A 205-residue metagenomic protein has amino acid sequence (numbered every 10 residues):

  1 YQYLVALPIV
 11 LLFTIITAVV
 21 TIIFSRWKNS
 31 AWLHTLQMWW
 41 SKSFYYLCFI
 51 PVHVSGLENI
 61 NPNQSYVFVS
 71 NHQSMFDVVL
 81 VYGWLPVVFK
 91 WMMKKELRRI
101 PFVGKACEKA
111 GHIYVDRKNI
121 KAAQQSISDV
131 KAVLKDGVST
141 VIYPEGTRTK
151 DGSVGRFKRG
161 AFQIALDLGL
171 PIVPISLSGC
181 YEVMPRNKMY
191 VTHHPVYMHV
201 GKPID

Functional and structural regions predicted by a protein language model:
Y1-R26, P51: A hydrophobic membrane-anchoring feature enriched in long, contiguous, low-charge segments that mark signal-anchor
T17-M38, Y45-F49, P62-I120: Catalytic core of membrane glycerolipid acyltransferases/transacylases, capturing the structured, soluble-facing
C48-S55, A123-Q124, C180-V183: Short gly/ser/thr-rich secondary-structure transition/capping motifs
V54, F68, W91-M92, M198-V200: Generic preference for hydrophobic
S65-V67, S139-Y143: Residue-level preference for the first positions of well-ordered beta-strands
H72-S74, E145-T149: Short glycine-rich anion-binding loops that position phosphate/pyrophosphate groups of nucleotides and phosphorylated
F102-G104, D136-V141, K150-D205: A cross-family acyltransferase "interaction/gating" segment
A122-K131: Anionic-ligand binding region
